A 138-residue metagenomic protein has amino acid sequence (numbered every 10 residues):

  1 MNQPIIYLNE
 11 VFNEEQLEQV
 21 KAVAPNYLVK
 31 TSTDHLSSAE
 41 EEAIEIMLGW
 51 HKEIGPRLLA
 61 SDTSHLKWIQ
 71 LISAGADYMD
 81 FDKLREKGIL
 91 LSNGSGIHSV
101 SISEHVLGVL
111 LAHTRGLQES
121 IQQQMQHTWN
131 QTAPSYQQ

Functional and structural regions predicted by a protein language model:
M1-L90: An N-terminal-biased, well-structured beta-alpha scaffold segment characteristic of Rossmann-like dinucleotide-binding
I89, S95-Q138: Phosphate-binding beta-alpha-beta segment of Rossmann-like dinucleotide-binding domains, i.e., the NAD(P)
